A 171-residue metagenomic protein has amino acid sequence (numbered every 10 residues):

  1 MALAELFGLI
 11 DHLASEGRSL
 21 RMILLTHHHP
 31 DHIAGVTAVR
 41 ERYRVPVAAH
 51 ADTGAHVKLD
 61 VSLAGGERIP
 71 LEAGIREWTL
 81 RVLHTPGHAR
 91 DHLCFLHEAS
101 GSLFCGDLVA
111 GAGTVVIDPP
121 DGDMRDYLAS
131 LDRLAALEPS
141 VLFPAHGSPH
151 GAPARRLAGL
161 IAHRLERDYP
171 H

Functional and structural regions predicted by a protein language model:
M1, I75, T79-H84, A89-Y169: Metallo-beta-lactamase
M1-R81: Active-site HxH/HxHxD metal-binding segment of metal-dependent hydrolases
